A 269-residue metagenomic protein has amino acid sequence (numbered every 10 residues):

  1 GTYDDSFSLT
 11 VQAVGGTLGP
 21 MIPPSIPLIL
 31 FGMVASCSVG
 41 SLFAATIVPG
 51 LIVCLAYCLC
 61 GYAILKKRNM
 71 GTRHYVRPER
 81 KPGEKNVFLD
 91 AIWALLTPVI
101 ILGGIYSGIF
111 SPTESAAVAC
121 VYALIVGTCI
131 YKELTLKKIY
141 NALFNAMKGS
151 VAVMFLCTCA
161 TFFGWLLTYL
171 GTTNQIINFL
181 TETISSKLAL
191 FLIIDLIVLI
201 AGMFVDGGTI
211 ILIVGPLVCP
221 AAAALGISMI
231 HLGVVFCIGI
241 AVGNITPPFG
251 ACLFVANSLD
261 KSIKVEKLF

Functional and structural regions predicted by a protein language model:
G1, L9, S25-A35, A119-Y122 (+4 more regions): Re-entrant/interfacial helical elements at transmembrane boundaries that shape and gate the permeation pathway
T2-L18, L42, K187-I200, L225-L253: Alpha-helical transmembrane segments of multi-pass membrane proteins
S6-F7, V39-A45, F110-A117, T209-I211 (+2 more regions): Membrane-water interface of transmembrane alpha-helices in multipass transporters/channels
Q12-P20, G103-F110, A160-G164, D195-A221 (+1 more regions): Transmembrane alpha-helix interface/packing and boundary motifs in multi-pass membrane proteins, characterized by
G15, T46, G50, A91-L95 (+5 more regions): Loop-to-transmembrane-helix entry motif
I22-S25, A116, V151-M154, T158 (+4 more regions): Residue-level signal for the membrane-embedded core of alpha-helical transmembrane segments, especially mid-helix
I29, V34, S41-G149, L253-F269: Long, contiguous bundles of hydrophobic transmembrane helices that form the permeation core of multi-pass
T113, N141-T172, F191-L192, L196-L199: Core transmembrane alpha-helical segments of multi-pass membrane transporters/permeases
